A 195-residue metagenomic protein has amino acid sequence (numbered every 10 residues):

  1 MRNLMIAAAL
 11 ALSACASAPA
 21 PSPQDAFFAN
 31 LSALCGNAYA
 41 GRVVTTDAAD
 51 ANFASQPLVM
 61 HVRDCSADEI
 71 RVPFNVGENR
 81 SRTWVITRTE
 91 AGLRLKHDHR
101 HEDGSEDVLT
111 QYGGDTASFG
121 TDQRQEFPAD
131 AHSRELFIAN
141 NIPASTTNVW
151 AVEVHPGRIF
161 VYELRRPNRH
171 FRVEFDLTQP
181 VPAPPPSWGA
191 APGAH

Functional and structural regions predicted by a protein language model:
M1-A8: Sec-dependent signal peptide recognition, specifically the positively charged N-region followed immediately by
P23-A49: Tryptophan-anchored aromatic micro-motifs
A40-A67: Short, solvent-exposed loop/hinge segments that bridge or flank secondary-structure elements
S55-P57, N79-T83, T146-T147, R172: Short, surface-exposed coil-to-beta transition loops
I70-V76, K96-D98, N141, Y162-R165: Short beta-strand segments that buttress and anchor functional surface loops
T87-F137: An exposed acidic His-Trp-rich patch
T110-D115, G157-H195: Edge beta-strand at a domain terminus
